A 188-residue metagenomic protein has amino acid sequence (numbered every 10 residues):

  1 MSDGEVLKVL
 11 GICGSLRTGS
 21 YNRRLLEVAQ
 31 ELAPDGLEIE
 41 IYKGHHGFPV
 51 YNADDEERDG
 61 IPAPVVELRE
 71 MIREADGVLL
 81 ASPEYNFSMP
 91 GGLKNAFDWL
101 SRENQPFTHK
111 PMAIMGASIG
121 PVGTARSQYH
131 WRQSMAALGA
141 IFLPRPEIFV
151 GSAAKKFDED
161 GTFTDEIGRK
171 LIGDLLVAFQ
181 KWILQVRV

Functional and structural regions predicted by a protein language model:
M1-E103, E159-V188: N-terminal beta1-alpha1-beta2 submodule of the flavodoxin-like/Rossmannoid cofactor-binding fold
V6, T108-H109: Phosphate-coordination loops involved in phosphoryl transfer and adenosine-cofactor binding
H109-S152, I167: Short, glycine-/small-residue-rich phosphate/pyrophosphate-handling segment
A153-F157: Glycine-rich flavin
